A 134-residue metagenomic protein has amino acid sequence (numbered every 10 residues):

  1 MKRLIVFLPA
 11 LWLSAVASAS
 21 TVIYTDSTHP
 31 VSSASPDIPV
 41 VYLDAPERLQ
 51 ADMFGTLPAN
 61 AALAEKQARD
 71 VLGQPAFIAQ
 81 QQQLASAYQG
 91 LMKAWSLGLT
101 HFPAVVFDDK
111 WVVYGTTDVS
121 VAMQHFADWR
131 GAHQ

Functional and structural regions predicted by a protein language model:
K2-A10: Sec-dependent signal peptide recognition, specifically the positively charged N-region followed immediately by
S14-S18: N-terminal signal peptide c-region/cleavage motif recognized by signal peptidases
A19-P36: Short N-terminal segments immediately surrounding and downstream of signal-peptide cleavage
A34-A64: Early exported N-terminus immediately downstream of N-terminal targeting peptides
F54-Q83: Conserved segment of the thioredoxin-like fold in thiol-based oxidoreductases
A76-L99: Thioredoxin-like thiol-disulfide oxidoreductase module
F102-V113: A short, hydrophobic beta-strand/beta-hairpin element that forms part of a small beta-sheet core
G115-Q134: C-terminal partner/receptor-binding element of secreted or periplasmic proteins
